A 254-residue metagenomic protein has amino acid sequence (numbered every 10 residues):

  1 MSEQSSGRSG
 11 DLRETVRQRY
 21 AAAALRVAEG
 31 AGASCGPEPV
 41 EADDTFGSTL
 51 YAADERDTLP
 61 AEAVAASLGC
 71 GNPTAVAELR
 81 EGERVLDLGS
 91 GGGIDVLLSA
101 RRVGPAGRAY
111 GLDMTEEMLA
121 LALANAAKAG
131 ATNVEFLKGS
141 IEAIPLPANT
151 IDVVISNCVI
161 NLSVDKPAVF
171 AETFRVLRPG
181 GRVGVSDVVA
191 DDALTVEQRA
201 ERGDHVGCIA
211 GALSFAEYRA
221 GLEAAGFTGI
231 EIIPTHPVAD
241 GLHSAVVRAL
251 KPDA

Functional and structural regions predicted by a protein language model:
C35-R84, D95-L98, R102: Conserved alpha-helix/loop element of class I SAM-dependent methyltransferases that forms part of the SAM/SAH-binding
E81, E142-V153: A short acidic, Gly/Pro-enriched loop at the edge of an enzyme's catalytic core that lines a small-molecule cofactor
T115-E117: Conserved SAM/SAH-binding beta-strand->alpha-helix loop
A129-E142: Conserved SAM-binding strand-loop segment of SAM-dependent methyltransferases
P167-R182: A short glycine-rich, Lys/Arg-flanked "PGG" loop and its adjoining helix->strand segment in the class I
A190-I209: Short, glycine-/aromatic-enriched active-site segment of Class I SAM-dependent methyltransferases
A210-A225: Short alpha-helix
A225-A254: Core SAM-dependent methyltransferase catalytic element
